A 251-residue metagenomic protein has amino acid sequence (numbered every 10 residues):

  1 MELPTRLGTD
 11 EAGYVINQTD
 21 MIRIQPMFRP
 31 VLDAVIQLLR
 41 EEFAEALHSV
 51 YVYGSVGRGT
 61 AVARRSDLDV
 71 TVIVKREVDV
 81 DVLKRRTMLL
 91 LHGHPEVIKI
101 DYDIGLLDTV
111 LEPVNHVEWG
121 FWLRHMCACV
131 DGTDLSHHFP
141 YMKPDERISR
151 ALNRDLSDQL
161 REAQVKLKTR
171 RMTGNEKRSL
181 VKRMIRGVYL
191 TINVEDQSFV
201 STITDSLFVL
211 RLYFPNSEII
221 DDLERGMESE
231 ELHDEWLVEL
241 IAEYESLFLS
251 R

Functional and structural regions predicted by a protein language model:
M1-E41, E45-A46, G57-R65, K75-R251: Catalytic core of pol beta-like nucleotidyltransferases
D67-D69: Acidic Asp/Glu-based divalent-cation binding sites
T71-I73: Short hydrophobic/aromatic beta-strand micro-patches that form the beta-sheet surface supporting nucleotide- or nucleic
